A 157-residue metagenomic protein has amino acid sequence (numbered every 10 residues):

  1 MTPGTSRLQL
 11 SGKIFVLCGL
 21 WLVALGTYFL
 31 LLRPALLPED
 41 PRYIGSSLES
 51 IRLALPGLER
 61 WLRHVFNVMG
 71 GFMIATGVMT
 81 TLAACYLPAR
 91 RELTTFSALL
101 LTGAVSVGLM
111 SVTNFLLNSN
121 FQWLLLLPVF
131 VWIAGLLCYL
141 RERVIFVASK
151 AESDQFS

Functional and structural regions predicted by a protein language model:
M1-R7: Short, Lys/Arg-rich, polar N-terminal cytosolic tail immediately upstream of the first transmembrane signal-anchor
L8-V23: Alpha-helical transmembrane segments and their helix-start/interface "positive-inside/aromatic belt" motifs in integral
L20-F66: Hydrophobic transmembrane helix segments
G77-F96: Juxtamembrane helix-break-helix junctions at the cytosolic face of small multi-pass alpha-helical membrane proteins
M79-A83, A104-T113: Hydrophobic, membrane-inserted alpha-helices
G108-L126: Membrane-helix boundary connector in multi-pass membrane proteins
W123-G135: Small-residue-rich transmembrane alpha-helices that serve as helix-helix interface/gating elements in multipass
W132-K150: Membrane-water interface at the C-terminal end of transmembrane alpha helices
